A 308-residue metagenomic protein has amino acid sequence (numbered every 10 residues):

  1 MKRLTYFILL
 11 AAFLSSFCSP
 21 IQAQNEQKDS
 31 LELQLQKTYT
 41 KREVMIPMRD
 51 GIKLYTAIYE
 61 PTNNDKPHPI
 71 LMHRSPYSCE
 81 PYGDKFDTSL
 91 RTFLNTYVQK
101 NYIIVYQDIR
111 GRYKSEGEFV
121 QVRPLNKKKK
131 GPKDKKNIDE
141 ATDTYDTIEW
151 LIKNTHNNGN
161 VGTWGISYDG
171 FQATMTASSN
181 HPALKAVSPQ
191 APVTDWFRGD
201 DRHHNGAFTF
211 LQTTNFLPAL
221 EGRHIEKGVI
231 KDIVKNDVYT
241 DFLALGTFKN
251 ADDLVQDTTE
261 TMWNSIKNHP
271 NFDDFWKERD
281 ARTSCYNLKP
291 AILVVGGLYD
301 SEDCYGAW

Functional and structural regions predicted by a protein language model:
M1-E26: Bacterial Sec-dependent N-terminal signal peptides
K28-K66, P132: N-terminal cap/lid segment of alpha/beta-hydrolase-fold proteins
T62-K153, D201-R202, F208: Cap/lid segment of the alpha/beta-hydrolase catalytic domain
Q99, Q121-K130, D134-N137, A141 (+1 more regions): Accessory cap/linker subdomain of secreted extracellular hydrolases
T155-S167: Alpha/beta-hydrolase fold nucleophile elbow
G165-M175: Glycine-rich nucleophile elbow surrounding the catalytic serine of serine-hydrolase chemistry
L288, V294-G296: Short beta-strand/loop motif that positions the catalytic acidic residue of the alpha/beta-hydrolase fold
S301-G306: Conserved alpha/beta-hydrolase "acid-adjacent" motif
